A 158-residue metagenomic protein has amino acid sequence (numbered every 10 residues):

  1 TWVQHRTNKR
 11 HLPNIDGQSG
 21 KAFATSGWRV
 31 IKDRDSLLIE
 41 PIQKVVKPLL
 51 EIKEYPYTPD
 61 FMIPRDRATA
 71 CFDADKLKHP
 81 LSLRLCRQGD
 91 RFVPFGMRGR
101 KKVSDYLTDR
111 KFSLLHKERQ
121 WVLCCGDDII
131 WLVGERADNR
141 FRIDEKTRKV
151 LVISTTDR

Functional and structural regions predicted by a protein language model:
T1-R158: AMP-forming adenylation/ATP pyrophosphatase catalytic core
